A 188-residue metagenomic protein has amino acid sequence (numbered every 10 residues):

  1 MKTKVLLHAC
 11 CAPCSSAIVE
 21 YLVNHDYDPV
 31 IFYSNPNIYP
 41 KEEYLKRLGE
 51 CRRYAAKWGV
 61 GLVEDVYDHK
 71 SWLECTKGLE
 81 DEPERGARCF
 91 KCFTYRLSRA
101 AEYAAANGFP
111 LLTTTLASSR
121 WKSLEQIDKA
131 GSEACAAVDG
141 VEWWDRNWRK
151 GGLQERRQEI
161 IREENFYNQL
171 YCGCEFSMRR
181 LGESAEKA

Functional and structural regions predicted by a protein language model:
M1-A188: Nucleotide-activated chemistry modules centered on ATP-dependent adenylation/adenylyltransferase
